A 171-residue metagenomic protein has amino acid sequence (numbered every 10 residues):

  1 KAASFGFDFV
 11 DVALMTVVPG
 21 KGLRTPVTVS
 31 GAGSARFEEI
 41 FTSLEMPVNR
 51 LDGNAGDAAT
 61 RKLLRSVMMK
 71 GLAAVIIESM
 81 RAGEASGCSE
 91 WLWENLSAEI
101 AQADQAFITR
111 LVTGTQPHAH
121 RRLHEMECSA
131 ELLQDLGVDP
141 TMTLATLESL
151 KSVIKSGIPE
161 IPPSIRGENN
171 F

Functional and structural regions predicted by a protein language model:
K1-G6, F41-M46, R122-G137, F171: Unusually extended, aromatic-enriched hydrophobic runs near protein termini
K1-K70: Rossmann-fold dinucleotide-binding core
V18, G22, Q116-A119, N169: Solvent-exposed, flexible loop/coil residues
N49, N54, N95, N169-N170: Detector for Asparagine
T60-P162: Helical "substrate-binding/catalytic lid" subdomain of Rossmann-like NAD(P)-dependent dehydrogenases/reductases
E160-F171: Short, basic/aromatic-enriched C-terminal tail that caps enzymatic domains
